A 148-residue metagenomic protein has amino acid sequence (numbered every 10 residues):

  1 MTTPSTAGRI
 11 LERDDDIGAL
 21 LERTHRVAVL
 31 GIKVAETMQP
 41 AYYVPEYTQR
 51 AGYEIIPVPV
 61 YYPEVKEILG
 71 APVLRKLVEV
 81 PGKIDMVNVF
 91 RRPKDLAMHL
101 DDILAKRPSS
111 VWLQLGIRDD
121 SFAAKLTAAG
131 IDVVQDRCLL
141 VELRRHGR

Functional and structural regions predicted by a protein language model:
M1-T24: Short N-terminal or domain-adjacent regulatory/targeting segments
R9-R13, K66-G82, N88-M98: Glycine-rich, highly charged phosphate/nucleotide-binding loops
R13, K125-R148: Flexible, Lys/Arg-rich cytosolic regulatory linkers and terminal tails that connect or flank
A28-L30: Conserved beta-strand elements of the Class I
E36-M38, P45-K66: NAD(P)-binding Rossmann-fold cofactor-contacting core
A51-Y53, K106-S110, A129-I131: A short helix->loop->beta-strand "cap" motif at the edges of active sites that frequently abuts
E67-I68, I84-D85, S121-A124, E142-R148: Short, charged, surface-exposed secondary-structure boundary motifs
I103-L126: ADP-ribose/adenylate-binding Rossmann-like module
